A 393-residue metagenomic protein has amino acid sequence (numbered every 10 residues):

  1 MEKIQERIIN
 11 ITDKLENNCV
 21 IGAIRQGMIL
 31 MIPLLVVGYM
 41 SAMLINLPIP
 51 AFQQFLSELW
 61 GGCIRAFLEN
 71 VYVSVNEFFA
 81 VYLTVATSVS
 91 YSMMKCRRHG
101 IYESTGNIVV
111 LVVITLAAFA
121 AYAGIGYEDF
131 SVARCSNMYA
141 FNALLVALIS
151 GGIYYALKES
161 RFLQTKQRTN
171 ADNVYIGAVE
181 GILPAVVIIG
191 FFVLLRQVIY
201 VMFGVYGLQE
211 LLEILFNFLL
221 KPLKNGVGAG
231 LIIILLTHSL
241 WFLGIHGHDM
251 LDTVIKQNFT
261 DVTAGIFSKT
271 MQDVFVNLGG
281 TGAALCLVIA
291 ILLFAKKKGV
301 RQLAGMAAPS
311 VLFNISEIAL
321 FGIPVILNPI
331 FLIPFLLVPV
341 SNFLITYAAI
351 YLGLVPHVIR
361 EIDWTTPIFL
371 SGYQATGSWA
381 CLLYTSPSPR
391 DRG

Functional and structural regions predicted by a protein language model:
D13-Q164, I326: Early transmembrane hairpin of solute transport permeases
C19, A23-L44, L144, L148-I149 (+4 more regions): Core transmembrane alpha-helical segments of multi-pass membrane transporters/permeases
N46-R65, Q197-L278, A295: Helix-loop-helix hairpins and the membrane-proximal interhelical loops of multi-pass alpha-helical transport proteins
N70-Y82, K224-L236, W241, K269-G282 (+1 more regions): Hydrophobic alpha-helical transmembrane segments
Y127-L145, I153-V186, I199-F203, L208-K224: Membrane-interface helix-loop-helix junctions at boundaries between adjacent transmembrane segments
I255-F335, P339: Helix-loop-helix junctions within the multi-pass membrane cores of secondary transporters/permeases
R360-G377: Short, membrane-exposed interhelical loops at transmembrane-helix boundaries
Y384-G393: Single conserved hydrophobic/aromatic residue that forms the stacking wall/gate of nucleotide- or nucleobase-binding
